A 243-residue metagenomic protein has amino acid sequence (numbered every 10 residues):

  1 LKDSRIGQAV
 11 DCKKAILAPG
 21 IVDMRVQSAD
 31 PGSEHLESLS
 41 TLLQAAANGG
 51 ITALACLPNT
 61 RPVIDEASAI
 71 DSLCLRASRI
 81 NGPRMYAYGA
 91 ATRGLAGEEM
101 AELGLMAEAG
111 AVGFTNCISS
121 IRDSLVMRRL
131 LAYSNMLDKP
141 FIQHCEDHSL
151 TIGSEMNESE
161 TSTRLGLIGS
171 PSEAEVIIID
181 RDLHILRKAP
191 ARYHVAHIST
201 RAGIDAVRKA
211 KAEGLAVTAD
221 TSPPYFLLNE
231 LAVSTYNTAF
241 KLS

Functional and structural regions predicted by a protein language model:
D3-L17: Active-site metal-binding motif and surrounding structural segment of the metallo-beta-lactamase
G7, T52, V112: Conserved acidic residues
K13-A77: Metal-associated gating/positioning segment near the N- to mid-region
K14, R25, A46, G50 (+5 more regions): Divalent metal-coordination and catalytic microenvironments
A18, A67-Y88, A132-E146: Alpha-helix-loop-beta-strand connector modules within alpha/beta enzyme cores
M24-E37, P58, Y86-E99, I118 (+2 more regions): Active-site mouth loops of central-metabolism enzymes
P31, L57-G82, G89-V112, D123 (+2 more regions): Active-site loop-to-helix "anion-binding N-cap" substructures in soluble metabolic enzymes
E98-S243: Histidine/acidic residue-rich metal-binding segments in metalloenzymes
